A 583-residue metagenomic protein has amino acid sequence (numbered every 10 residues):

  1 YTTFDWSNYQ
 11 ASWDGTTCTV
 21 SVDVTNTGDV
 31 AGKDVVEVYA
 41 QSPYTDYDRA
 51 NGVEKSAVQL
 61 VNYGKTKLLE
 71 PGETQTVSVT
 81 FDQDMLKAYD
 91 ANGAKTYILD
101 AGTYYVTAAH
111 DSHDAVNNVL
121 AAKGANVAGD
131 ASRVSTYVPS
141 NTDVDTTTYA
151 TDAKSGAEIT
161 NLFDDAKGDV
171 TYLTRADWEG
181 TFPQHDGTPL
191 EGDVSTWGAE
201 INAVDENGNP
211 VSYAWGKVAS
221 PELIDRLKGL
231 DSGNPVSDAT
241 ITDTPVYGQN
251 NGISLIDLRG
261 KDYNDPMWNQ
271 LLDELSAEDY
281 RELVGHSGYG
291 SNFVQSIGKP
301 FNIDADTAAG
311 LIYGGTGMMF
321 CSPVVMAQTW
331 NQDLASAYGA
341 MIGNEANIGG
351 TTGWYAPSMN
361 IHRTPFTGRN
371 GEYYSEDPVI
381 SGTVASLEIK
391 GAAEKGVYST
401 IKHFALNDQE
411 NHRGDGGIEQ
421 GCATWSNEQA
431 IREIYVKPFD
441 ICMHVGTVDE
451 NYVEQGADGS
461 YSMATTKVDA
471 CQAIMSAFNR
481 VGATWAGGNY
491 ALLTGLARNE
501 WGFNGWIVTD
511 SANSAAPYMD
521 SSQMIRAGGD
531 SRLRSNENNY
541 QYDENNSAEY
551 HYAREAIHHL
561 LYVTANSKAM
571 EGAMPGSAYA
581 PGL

Functional and structural regions predicted by a protein language model:
Y1-Y89, D100-T107, S112, G156-L583: Glycoside hydrolase catalytic-domain context in secreted enzymes
D82-E158: Terminal connector regions
